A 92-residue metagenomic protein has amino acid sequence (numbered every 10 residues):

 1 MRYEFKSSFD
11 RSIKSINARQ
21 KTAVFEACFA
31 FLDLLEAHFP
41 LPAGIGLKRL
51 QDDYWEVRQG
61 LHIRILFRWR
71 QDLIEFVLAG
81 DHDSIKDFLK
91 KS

Functional and structural regions predicted by a protein language model:
M1-F29: Arg/Lys-rich, positively charged N-terminal/basic patches that mediate binding to nucleic acids
R2-E4, S8, A30, H38 (+2 more regions): Intrinsically disordered, low-complexity N-terminal regions enriched in serine/proline/glycine with scattered basic
Y3, T22-F25, P40-G44, A79: Non-catalytic, surface-exposed connector residues within folded enzymatic/regulatory domains
E4, L47-L50, E75: Generic secretory/membrane-interface signal
K6, F31, L35-P40, R64 (+2 more regions): Homeobox/homeodomain signature
R11-K14, K21-T22, W55, Q59-S92: Enriched for short, Lys/Arg-rich terminal
A30-R58: A short, surface-exposed loop/turn module that caps and links secondary-structure elements
